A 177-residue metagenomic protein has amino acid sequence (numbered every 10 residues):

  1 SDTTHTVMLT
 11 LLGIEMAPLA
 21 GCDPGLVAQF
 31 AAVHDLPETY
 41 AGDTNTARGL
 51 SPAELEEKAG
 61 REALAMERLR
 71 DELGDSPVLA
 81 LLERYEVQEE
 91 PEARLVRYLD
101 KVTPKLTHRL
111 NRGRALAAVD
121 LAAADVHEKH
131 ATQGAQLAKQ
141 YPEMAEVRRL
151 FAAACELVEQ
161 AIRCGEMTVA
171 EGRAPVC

Functional and structural regions predicted by a protein language model:
S1-C177: Alpha-helical, largely C-terminal catalytic domains that coordinate divalent metal ions via clustered Asp/Glu/His
